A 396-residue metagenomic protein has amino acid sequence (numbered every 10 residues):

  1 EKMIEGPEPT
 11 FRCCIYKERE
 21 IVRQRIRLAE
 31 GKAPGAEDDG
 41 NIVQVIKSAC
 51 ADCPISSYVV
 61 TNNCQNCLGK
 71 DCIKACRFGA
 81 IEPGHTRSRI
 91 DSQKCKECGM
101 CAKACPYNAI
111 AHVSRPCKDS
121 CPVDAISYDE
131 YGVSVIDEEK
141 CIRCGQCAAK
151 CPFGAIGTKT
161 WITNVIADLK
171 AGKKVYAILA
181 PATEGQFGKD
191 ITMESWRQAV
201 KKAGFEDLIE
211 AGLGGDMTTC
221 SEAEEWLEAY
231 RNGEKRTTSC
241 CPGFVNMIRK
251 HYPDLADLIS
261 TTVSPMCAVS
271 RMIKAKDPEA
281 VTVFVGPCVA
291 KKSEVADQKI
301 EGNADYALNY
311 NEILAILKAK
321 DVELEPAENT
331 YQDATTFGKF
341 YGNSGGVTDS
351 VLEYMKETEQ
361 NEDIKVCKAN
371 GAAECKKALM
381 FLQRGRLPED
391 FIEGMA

Functional and structural regions predicted by a protein language model:
E1-A104, N108-K118, D124, G385-A396: Ferredoxin-type iron-sulfur electron-transfer modules and their immediate structural context
E1-G31, T158-A396: Iron-sulfur-associated redox domains of electron-transfer enzymes in respiratory and anaerobic energy metabolism
G35, D39-V43, K47, A51 (+9 more regions): Amphipathic, alpha-helical segments enriched in basic
A51-V59, E82-R87, S127-Y128, Q146 (+4 more regions): Gly-rich Lys/Arg/Thr-decorated short loops/hinges at beta-loop-alpha junctions or inter-strand turns that position
V60-G145, A149, K159-W161, D168-K173 (+5 more regions): Glycine- and small hydrophobic-enriched segments that form the cores of compact globular domains
P152: Switch II (G3) loop of P-loop NTPases
A155: Conserved switch/coupling elements of ABC/ABC-like ATPase nucleotide-binding domains
